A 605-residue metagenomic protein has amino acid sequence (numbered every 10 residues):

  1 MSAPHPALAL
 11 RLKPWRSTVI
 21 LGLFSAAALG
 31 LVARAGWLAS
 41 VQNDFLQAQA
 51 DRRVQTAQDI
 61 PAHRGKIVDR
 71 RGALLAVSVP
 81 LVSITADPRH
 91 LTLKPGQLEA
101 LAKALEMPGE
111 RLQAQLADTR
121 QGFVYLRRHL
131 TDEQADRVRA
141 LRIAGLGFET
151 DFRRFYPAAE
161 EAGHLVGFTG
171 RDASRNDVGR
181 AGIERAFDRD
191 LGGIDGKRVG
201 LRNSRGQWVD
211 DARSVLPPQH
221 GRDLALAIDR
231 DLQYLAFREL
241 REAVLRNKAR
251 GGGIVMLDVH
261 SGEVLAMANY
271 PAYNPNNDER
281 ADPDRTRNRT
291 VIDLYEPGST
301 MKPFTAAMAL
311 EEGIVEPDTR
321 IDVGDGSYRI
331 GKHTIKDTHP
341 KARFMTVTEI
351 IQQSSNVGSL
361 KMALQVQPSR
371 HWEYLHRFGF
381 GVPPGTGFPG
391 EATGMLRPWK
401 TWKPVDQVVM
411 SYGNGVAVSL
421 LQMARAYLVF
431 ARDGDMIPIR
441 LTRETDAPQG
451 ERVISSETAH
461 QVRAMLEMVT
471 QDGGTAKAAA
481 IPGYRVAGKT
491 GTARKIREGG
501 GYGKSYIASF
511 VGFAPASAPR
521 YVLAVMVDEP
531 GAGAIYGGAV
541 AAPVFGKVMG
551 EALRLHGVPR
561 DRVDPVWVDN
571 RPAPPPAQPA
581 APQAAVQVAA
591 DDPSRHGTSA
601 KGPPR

Functional and structural regions predicted by a protein language model:
M1-P14: N-terminal Lys/Arg-rich, disordered targeting/topogenic segments
H5, A76, R202-V215, I254-S299 (+5 more regions): Beta-lactam-recognizing serine transpeptidase/beta-lactamase-like catalytic domain environment
R11-F45: Hydrophobic alpha-helical transmembrane signal-anchor segments
W15, V41, A86, H90 (+4 more regions): Small/polar-residue-rich segments within soluble enzyme cores
V54, D59-H63, D195, K248-G251 (+1 more regions): Short, small/polar residue-rich loop motifs at catalytic or cofactor-binding pockets
V54-A57, V82-H90, L98-A102, R120-R128 (+11 more regions): Second-shell loop/turn segments in exported
A62, V77-S83, D172, A266-A272: Short beta->alpha transition motifs characteristic of CBS
F123, W208-G252: Conserved, well-ordered alpha-helix/loop/beta-strand core segments that scaffold catalytic motifs
